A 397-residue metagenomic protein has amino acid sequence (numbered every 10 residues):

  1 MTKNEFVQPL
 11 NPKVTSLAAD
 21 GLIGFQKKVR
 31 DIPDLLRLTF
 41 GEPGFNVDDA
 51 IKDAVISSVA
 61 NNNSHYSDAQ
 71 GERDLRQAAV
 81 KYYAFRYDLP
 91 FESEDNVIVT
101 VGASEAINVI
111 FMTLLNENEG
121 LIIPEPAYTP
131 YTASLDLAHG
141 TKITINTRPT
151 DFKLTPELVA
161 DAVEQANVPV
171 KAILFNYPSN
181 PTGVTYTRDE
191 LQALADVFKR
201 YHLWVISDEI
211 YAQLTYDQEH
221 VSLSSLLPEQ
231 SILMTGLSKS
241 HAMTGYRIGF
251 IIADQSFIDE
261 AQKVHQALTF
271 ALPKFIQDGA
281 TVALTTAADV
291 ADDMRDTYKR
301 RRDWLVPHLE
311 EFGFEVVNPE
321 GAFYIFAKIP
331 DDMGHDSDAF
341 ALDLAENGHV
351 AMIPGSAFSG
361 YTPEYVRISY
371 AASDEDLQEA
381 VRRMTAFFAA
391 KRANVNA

Functional and structural regions predicted by a protein language model:
T2-E5, L10-V101, V109, T285-T286 (+2 more regions): N-terminal small-domain helix-loop-helix segment of the aminotransferase-like
I32, A138, R200-Y201, F312 (+2 more regions): Helix C-cap/helix->beta junction micro-motif
D48, I232-G321: PLP-dependent aminotransferase class I/II
T113-F175: PLP-dependent aminotransferase-like
T147-Y216: Active-site phosphate-binding strand-loop segment of PLP-dependent enzymes
F312-N347: Conserved PLP-binding catalytic core of the aspartate aminotransferase-like
G334, D343-M352, F358-A397: PLP-dependent enzyme catalytic core of the Aspartate aminotransferase-like
